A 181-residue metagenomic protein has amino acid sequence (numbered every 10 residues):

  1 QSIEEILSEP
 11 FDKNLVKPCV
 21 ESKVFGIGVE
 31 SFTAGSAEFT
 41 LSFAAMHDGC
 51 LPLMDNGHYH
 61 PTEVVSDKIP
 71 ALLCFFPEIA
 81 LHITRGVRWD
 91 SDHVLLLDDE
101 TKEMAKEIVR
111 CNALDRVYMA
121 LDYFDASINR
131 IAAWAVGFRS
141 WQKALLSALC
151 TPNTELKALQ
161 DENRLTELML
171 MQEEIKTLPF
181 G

Functional and structural regions predicted by a protein language model:
Q1, T33-F39, V109-R110, A133-S147: Short, electropositive alpha-helical surface patch
Q1-H47, E155: Active-site acidic/histidine proton-transfer and metal-coordination neighborhood in alpha/beta enzyme cores
L7-K13, F43-H47, I69-P77, K106-L114: Acidic (Asp/Glu)-rich catalytic clusters
L15-C19, G49-L53, E78-H82, R116-A120: Structural preference for beta-strand elements that scaffold enzyme active sites
G57-H58: Short, glycine/acidic-enriched loop or turn micro-motifs at the edges of active sites
P61-S91, M119-Y123: A short alpha/beta connector and helix-capping loop motif
T62-A71, S91-T101, N129-R139: Histidine/acidic-residue-rich catalytic or RNA/ligand-binding cores of hydrolases and nuclease-related proteins
I128-G181: C-terminal extensions of enzymes
